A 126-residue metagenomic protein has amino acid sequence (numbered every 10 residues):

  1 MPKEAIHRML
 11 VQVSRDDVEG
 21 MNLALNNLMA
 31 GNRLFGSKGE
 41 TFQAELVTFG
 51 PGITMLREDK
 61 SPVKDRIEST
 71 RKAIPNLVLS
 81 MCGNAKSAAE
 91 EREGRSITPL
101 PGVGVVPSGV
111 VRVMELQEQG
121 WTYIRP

Functional and structural regions predicted by a protein language model:
P2-D16, V47-P51: Acidic/histidine-rich, surface-exposed loop or edge segments in extracytoplasmic proteins
I6, G39-T41: Extracytoplasmic
L10-Q12, E45-T48, V78-M81, R125: Structural recognition of the beta-strand scaffold that forms the well-ordered cores of secreted hydrolase catalytic
S14-D17, M21, S37, K60: Solvent-exposed, acidic/flexible segments
M21-S37: Histidine-anchored nucleotide/phosphate-binding helix
F35-G39, R71-A73: Short helix-capping segments at alpha-helix termini
F42-M55, A85: Acidic helix-start/capping segments at beta-turn-to-alpha-helix junctions
R57-P126: A cross-taxonomic marker for long C-terminal extensions/tails that follow the last structured domain
